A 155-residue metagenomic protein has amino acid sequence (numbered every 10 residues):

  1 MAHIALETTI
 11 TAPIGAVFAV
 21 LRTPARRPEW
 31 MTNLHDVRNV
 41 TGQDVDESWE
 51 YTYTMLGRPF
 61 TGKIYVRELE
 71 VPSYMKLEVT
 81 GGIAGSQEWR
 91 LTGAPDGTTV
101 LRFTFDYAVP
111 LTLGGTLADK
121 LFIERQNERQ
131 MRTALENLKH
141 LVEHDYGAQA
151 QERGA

Functional and structural regions predicted by a protein language model:
M1-D44, N137, A155: Hydrophobic ligand-binding cavity/cleft-lining segments
L6-T8, G62-E68, S86-G93, F105: Hydrophobic/aromatic beta-strand elements that line small-molecule binding cavities or substrate pockets in beta-rich
E7-T11, R38, T52, Y65 (+2 more regions): Generic structural detector for well-ordered beta-strands
P13, G42-V45, V71, G82 (+1 more regions): Short strand-connecting beta-turns/loops that link adjacent beta-strands
Q43-E50, L69-L77: Short, hydrophobic/aromatic-rich segments at coil-to-beta transitions
K76-T133, Q149: Beta-strand/loop substructures that line and gate deep hydrophobic ligand-binding cavities in soluble
M131, L135, K139-Y146: Short amphipathic alpha-helical signal-transduction/dimerization elements
A148-A155: Charge-rich (especially acidic), low-complexity segments
